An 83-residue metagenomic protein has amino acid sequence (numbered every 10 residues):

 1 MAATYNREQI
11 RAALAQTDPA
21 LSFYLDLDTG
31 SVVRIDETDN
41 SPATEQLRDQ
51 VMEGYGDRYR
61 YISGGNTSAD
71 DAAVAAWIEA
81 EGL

Functional and structural regions predicted by a protein language model:
M1-E8, A12, E79-L83: Short intrinsically disordered terminal tails
Y5-V32: N-terminal acidic leader/helix
Q16-T17, A76-A80: Short intrinsically disordered, low-complexity segments
P19, Y55-Y59, L83: Short aromatic/hydrophobic-glycine micro-motifs
L25-A72, I78: Acidic, low-complexity, intrinsically disordered interaction modules
